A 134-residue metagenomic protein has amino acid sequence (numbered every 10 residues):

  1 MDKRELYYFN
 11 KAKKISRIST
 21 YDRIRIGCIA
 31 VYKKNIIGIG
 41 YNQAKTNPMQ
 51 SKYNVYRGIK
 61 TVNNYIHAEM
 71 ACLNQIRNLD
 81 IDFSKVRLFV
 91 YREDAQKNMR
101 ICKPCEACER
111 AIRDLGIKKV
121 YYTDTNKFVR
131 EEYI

Functional and structural regions predicted by a protein language model:
M1-R25: Short, basic/aromatic recognition patches
D2, I39-I134: Zn2+-dependent cytidine deaminase-like catalytic core
I18-Y21, I29-A30, D80: Short secondary-structure boundary/capping segments within folded domains
R25-I39: Short beta-strand scaffold segments in enzyme catalytic cores
